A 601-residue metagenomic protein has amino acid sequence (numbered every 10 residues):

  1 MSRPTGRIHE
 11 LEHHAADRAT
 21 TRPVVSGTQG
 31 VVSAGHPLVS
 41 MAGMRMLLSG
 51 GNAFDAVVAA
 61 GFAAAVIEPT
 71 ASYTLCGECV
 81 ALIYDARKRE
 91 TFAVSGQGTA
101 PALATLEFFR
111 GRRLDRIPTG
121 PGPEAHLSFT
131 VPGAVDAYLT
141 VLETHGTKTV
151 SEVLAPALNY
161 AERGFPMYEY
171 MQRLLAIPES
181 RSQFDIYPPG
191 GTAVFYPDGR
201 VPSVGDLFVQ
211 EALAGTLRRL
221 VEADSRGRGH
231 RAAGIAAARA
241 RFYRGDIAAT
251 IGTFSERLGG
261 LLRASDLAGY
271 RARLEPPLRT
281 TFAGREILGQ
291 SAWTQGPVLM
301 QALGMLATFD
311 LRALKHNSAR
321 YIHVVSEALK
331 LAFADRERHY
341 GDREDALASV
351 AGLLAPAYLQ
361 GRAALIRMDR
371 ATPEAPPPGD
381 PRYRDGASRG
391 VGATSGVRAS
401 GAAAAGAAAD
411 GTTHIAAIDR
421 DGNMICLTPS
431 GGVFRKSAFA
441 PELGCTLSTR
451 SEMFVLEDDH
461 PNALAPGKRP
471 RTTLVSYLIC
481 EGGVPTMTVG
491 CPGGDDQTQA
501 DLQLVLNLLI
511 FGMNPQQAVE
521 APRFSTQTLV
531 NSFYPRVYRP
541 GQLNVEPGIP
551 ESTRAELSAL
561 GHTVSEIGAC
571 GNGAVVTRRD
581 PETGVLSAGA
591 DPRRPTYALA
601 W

Functional and structural regions predicted by a protein language model:
S2-M41, R45, A53-A237, F242-T294 (+2 more regions): Noncatalytic scaffold domains of N-terminal-nucleophile
H9-E10, A248, G252, G260 (+3 more regions): Internal maturation/activation junctions in enzymes
V66-A93, L258-R263, I418-M487, Q503 (+2 more regions): Active-site rim segments in enzyme catalytic domains, especially the processed small/beta chain of N-terminal
F184-D185, G296-R312, I479, P485-M487 (+1 more regions): M16/insulysin-pitrilysin zinc metalloprotease superfamily fold
L274, A409-T412, T472-L474: Short, small/polar residue-rich loop motifs at catalytic or cofactor-binding pockets
L288-G296, T412-A416, C426-F439, V475 (+1 more regions): Glycine-rich phosphate/pyrophosphate-binding beta-alpha loops
D421, P466-K468, D501-L502, L508-A569: Extended C-terminal subregions enriched in glycine
